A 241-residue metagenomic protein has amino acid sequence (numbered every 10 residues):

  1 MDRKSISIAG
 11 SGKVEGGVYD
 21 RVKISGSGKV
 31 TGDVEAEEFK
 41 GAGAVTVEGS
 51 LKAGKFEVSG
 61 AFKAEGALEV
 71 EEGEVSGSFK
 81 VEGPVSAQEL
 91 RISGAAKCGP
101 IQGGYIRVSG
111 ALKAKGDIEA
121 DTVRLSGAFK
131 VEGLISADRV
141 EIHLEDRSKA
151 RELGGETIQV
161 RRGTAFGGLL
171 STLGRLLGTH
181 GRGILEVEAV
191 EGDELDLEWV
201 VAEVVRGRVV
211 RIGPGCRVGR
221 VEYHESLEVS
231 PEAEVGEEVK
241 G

Functional and structural regions predicted by a protein language model:
M1-G241: Extended beta-solenoid/beta-helix repeat architectures
